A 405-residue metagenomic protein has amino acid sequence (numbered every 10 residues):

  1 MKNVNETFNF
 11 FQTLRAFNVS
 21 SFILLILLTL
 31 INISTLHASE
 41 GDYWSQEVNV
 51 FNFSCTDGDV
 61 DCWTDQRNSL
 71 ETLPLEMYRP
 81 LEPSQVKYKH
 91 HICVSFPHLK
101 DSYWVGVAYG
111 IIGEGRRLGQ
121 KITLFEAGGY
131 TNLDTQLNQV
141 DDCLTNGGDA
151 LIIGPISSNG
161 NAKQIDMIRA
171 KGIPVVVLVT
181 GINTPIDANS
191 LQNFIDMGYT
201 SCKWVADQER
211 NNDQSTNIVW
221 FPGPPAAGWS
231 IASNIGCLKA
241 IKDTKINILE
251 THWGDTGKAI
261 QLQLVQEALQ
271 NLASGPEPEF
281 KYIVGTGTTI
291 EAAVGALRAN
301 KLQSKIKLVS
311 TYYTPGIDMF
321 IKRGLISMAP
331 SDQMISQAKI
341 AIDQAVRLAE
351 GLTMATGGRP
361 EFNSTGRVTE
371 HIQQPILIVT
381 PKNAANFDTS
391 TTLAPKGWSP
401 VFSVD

Functional and structural regions predicted by a protein language model:
S39-Y88, I340, Q344-D405: Hinge/cleft segment of the Venus flytrap/periplasmic-binding protein
V48-N49, C55, C62, R67-E82 (+7 more regions): Extracytoplasmic "Venus flytrap"
P74-R79, I122-G147, T251-S274, I290-A293: Structural motif
I92, F96, I111, S201-W253 (+2 more regions): An alpha-beta-alpha
Y103-Q120, M197-W204, G228-N247, I260 (+2 more regions): Short, solvent-exposed amphipathic alpha-helices that sit in or adjacent to ligand/effector-binding or catalytic
Q136, S190-I218, S230-A232, Q261-V265 (+2 more regions): Hydrophobic alpha-helical segments within soluble ligand-binding/sensing domains
A150-A170, C237, D255-F320: Hydrophobic alpha-helical
N159-D196, T200, D207, N217 (+2 more regions): Flexible loop/hinge segments that line or gate small-molecule binding clefts
